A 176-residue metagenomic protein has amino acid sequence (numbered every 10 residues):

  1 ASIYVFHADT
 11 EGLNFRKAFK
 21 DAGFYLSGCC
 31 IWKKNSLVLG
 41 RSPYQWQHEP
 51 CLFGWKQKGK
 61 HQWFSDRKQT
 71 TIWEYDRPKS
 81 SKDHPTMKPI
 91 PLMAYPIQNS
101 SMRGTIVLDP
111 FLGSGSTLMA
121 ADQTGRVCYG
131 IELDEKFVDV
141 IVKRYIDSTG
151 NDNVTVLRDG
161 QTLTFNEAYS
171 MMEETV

Functional and structural regions predicted by a protein language model:
A1-V138: Core catalytic lobe of class I
V142-V176: S-adenosyl-L-methionine
